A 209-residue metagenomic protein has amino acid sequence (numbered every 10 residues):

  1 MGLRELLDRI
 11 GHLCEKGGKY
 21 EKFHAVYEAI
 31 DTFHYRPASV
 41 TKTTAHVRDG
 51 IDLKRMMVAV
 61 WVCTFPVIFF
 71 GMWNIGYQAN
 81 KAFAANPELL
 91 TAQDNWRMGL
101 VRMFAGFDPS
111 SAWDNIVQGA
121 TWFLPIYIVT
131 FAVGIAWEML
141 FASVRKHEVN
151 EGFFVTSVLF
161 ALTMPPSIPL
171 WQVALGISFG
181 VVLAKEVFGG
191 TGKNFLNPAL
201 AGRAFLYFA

Functional and structural regions predicted by a protein language model:
M1-F123, Y127: N-terminal signal-anchor module of multipass membrane proteins
C14, W73, Y77, L140 (+4 more regions): Structural signal for hydrophobic packing residues in well-ordered secondary-structure cores of soluble enzyme domains
T41-V47, V133-K146, V181-G192: C-terminal ends of transmembrane helices
I51-D52, T121-F123, M139-V149, P165-I168: Short, amphipathic, aromatic/basic-enriched membrane-interface segments that mark the entry/exit of transmembrane
V60-N74, F131-E138, L162, S178-V181 (+1 more regions): Hydrophobic core segments of alpha-helical transmembrane domains in multi-pass membrane transport and ion-translocation
G106-G119, I128, A132-S143, L159-L162: Glycine-rich, N-terminal phosphate-binding loop and its surrounding beta-alpha-beta segment
I116-T130, S167-G176: Structural signature of hydrophobic alpha-helical transmembrane segments
E148-A209: Membrane-interface helix-loop-helix junctions at boundaries between adjacent transmembrane segments
